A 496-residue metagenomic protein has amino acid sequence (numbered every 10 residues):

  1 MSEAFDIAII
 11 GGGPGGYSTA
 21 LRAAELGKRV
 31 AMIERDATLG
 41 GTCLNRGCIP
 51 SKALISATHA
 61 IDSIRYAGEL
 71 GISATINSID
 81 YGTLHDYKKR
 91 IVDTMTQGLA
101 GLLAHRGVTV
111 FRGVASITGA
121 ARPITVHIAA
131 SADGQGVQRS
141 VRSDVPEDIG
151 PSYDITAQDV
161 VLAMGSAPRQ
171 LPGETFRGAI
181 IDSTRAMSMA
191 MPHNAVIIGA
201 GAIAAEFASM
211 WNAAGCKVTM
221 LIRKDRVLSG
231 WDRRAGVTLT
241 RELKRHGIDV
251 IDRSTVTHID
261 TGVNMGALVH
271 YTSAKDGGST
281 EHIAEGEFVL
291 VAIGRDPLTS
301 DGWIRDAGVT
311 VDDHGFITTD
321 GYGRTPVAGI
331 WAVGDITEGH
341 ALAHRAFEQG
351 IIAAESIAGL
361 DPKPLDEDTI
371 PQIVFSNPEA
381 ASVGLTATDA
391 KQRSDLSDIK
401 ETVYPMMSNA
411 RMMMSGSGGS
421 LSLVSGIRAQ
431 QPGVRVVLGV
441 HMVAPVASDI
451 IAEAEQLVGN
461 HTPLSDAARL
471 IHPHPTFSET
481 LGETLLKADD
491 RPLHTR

Functional and structural regions predicted by a protein language model:
S2-F5, R22-K28, E34-P192, K224-L228 (+5 more regions): Glycine-rich flavin
S2-G13, P192-G201: Beta1/beta-strand and adjacent pyrophosphate-binding region of the FAD-binding site in flavoprotein oxidoreductases
I10-G15, T19, A24-D36, I49 (+4 more regions): Flexible, glycine-rich terminal cap/loop adjacent to redox cofactors in electron-transfer oxidoreductases
C48, D159-K217, L221, R305-A307 (+2 more regions): Glycine-rich dinucleotide-binding loop and its adjacent helix/turn
T109-R112, S116-D144, I155, A214-G321 (+2 more regions): A Rossmann-like FAD-binding core segment of flavoenzymes
G178-P192, A284, F288-S356, E453 (+1 more regions): FAD-site-proximal beta/loop scaffold in flavoenzymes
T238, V333-D389, H474-R496: A conserved FAD-binding loop/helix module that cradles the flavin
